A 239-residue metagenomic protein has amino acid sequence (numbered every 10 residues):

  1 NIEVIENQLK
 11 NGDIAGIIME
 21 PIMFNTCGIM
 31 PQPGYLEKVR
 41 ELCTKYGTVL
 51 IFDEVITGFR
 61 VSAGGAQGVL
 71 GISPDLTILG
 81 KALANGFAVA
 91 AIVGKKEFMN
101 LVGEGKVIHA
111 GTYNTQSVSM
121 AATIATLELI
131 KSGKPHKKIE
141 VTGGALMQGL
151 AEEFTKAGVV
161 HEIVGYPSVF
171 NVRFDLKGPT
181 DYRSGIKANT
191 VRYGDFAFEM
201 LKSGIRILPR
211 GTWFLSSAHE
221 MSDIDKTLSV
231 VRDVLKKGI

Functional and structural regions predicted by a protein language model:
N1-I239: Conserved N-terminal phosphate-binding loop of PLP-dependent enzymes in the Aspartate aminotransferase
